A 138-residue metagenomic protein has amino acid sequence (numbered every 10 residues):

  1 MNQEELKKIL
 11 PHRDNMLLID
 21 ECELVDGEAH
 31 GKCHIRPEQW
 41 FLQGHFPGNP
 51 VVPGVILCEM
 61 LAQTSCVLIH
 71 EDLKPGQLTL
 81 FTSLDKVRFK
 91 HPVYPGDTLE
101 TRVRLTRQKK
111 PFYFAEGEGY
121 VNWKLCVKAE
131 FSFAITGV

Functional and structural regions predicted by a protein language model:
M1-L6, D97-T101: Short Pro/Gly-enriched beta-strand edge/turn motifs at strand-loop
R13-D14, K109: Short loop/turn motifs at secondary-structure junctions and domain boundaries
D14-V52: Catalytic strand-loop segment that frames the active site of acyl-thioester-processing enzymes
M16-L18, L99, Y113: Hydrophobic core residues within well-ordered beta-strands of beta-rich domains
D26-G27, V93-D97, R104-V138: HotDog/MaoC-like acyl-thioester-processing domains
Q43-V67, F81: Compact, glycine-rich, soluble single-domain proteins
T64-E100, E130-A134: Hydrophobic beta-strand-centered segment that forms part of the acyl-chain substrate-binding groove
